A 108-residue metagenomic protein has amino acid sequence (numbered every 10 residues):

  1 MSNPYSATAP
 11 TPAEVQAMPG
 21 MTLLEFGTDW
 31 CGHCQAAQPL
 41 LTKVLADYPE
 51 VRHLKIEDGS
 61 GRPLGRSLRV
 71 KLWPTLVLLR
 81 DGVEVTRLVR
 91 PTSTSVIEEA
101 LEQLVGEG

Functional and structural regions predicted by a protein language model:
M1-M21, G106-G108: N-terminal leader/targeting and pre-domain segments
P12-A13, R62-G65: Short hydrophobic/charged patches on amphipathic alpha-helices used for structural packing and interfaces
F26, P49-P63: Thiol-based oxidoreductase modules, predominantly thioredoxin-like and allied folds used for disulfide exchange
G27-W30, L72: Short pre-active-site segment immediately N-terminal to redox-active cysteine/selenocysteine motifs in thiol-based
C31-C34, L76: The canonical Cys-X-X-Cys-His
Q35-D47: Typically the conserved alpha-helix immediately C-terminal to a functionally engaged Cys/Sec in thioredoxin-like
L68-V77: Structural micro-motif
L78-G108: Non-catalytic, surface beta->alpha helical segment in thiol-disulfide oxidoreductase systems
